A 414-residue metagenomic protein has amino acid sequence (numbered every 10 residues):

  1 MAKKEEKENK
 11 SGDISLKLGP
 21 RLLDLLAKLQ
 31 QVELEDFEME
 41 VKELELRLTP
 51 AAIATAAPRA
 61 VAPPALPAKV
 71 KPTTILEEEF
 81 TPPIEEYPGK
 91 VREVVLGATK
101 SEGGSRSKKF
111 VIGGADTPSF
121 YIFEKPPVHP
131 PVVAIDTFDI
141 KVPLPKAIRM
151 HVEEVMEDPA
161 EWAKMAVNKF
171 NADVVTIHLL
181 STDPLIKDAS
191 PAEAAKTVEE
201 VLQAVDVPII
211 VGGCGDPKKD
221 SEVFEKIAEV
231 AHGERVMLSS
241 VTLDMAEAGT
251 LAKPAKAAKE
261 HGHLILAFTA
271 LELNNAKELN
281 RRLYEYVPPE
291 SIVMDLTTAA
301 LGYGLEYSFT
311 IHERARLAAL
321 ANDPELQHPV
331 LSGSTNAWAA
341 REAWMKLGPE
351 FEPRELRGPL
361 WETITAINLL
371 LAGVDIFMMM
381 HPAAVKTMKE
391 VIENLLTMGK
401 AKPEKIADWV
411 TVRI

Functional and structural regions predicted by a protein language model:
A2-E153, A407-I414: N-terminal amphipathic alpha-helix/helix-capping segment at the start of soluble metabolic enzymes
K10-I14, R21, E350, A384-E390 (+1 more regions): C-terminal accessory extensions appended to soluble enzyme cores
S15, G19-L22, L26-E38, V132-E161 (+5 more regions): Active-site mouth loops of central-metabolism enzymes
P131-T137, D173-I177, V207-G213, E234-V241 (+4 more regions): Hydrophobic faces of well-ordered beta-strands that scaffold small-molecule active sites in alpha/beta enzyme cores
P143-I148, N171-V201, V205, V211-P217 (+1 more regions): Glycine-rich, proline-tolerant flexible connector loops at the mouths of alpha/beta enzymes
V155-V167, V223-F224, L360-N368: Short, acidic/polar
V167-F170, V198-A204, E225-H232, A252-H261 (+1 more regions): Acidic (Asp/Glu)-rich catalytic clusters
D244-V391: Catalytic alpha/beta core domains of metabolic enzymes, predominantly
